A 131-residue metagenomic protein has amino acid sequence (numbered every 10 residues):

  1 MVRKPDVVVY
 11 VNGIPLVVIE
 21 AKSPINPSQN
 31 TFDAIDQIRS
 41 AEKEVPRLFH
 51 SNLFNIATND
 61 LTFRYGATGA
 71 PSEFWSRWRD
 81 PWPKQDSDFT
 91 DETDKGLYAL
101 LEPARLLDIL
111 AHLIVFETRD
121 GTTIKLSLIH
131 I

Functional and structural regions predicted by a protein language model:
M1-H130: ATP-dependent helicase/translocase motor core
